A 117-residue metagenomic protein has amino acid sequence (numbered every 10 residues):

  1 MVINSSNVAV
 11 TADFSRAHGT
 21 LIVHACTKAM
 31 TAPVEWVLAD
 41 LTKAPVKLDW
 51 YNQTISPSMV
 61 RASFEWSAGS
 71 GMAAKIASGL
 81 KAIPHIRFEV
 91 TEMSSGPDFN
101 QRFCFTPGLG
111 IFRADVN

Functional and structural regions predicted by a protein language model:
V2-H18, I22-V60, S67-N117: Long, contiguous binding/interaction regions
